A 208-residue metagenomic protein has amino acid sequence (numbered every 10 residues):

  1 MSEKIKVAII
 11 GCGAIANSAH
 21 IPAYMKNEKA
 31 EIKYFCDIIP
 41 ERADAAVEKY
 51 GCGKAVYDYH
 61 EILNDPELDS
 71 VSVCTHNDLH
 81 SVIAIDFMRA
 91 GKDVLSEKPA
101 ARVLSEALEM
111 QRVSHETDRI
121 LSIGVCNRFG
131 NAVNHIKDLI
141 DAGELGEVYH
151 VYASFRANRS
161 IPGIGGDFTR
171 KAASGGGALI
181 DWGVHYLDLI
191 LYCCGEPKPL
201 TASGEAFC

Functional and structural regions predicted by a protein language model:
M1, L63-D65, S70, H76-R128 (+1 more regions): Beta-strand-loop-alpha-helix segment that lines the small-molecule cofactor/substrate pocket of alpha/beta enzymes
M1-Y50: N-terminal Rossmann-like dinucleotide-binding module
I15, N127-C208: Predominantly a Rossmann-like dinucleotide-binding segment in NAD(P)-dependent oxidoreductases
N27, Y50, D65-P66, G130: Acidic-histidine catalytic/liganding microenvironments
A30-Y34, D69-V71, G177: Short active-site oxyanion
A46-C52, M110-S114: Short, conserved SAM-binding/catalytic segment of Class I S-adenosyl-L-methionine-dependent methyltransferases
C52-Y59: Conserved SAM-binding strand-loop segment of SAM-dependent methyltransferases
V56, L95, I120-S122, Y152 (+1 more regions): Structural detector of well-ordered beta-strand residues that form the stable sheet scaffold of enzyme domains
